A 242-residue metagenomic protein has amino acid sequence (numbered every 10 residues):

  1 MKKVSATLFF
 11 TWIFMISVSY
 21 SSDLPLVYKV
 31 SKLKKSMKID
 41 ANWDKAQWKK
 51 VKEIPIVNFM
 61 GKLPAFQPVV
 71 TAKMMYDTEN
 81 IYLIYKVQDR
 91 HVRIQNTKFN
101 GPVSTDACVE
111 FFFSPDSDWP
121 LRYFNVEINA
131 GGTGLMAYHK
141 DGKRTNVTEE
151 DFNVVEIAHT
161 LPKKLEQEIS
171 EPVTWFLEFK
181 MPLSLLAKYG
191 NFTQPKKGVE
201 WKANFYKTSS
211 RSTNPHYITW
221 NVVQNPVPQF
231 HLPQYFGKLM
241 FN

Functional and structural regions predicted by a protein language model:
M1-P25: Bacterial Sec-dependent N-terminal signal peptides
Y20-N242: Structural preference for beta-rich elements and adjacent junctions enriched in aromatics
